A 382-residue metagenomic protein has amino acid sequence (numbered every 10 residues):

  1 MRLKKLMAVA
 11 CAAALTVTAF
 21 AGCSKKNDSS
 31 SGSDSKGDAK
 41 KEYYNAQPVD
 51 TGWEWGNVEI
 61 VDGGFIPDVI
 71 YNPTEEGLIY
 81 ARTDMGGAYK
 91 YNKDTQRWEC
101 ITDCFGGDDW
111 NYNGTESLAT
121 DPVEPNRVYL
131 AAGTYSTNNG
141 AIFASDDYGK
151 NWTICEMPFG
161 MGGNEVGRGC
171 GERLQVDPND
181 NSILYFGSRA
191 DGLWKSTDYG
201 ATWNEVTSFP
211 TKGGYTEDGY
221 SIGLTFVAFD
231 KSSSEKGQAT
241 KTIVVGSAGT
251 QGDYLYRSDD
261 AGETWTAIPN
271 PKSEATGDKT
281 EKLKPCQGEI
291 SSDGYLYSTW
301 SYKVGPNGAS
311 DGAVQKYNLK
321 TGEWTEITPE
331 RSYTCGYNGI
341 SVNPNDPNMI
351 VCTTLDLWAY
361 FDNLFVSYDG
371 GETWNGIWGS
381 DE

Functional and structural regions predicted by a protein language model:
L3, V9, A13, A21-E382: Extracellular glycan-interacting surfaces
